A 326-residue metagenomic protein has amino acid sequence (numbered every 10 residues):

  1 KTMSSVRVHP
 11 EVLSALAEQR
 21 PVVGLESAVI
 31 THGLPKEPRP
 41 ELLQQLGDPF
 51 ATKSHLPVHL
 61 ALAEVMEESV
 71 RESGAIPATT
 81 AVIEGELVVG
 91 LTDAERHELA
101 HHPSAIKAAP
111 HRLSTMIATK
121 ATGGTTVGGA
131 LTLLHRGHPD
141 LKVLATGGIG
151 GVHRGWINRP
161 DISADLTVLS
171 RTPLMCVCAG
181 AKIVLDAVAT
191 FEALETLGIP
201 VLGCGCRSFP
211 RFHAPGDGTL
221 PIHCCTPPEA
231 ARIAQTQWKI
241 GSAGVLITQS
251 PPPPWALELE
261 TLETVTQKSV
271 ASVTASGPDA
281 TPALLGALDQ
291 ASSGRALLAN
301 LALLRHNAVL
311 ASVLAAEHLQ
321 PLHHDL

Functional and structural regions predicted by a protein language model:
T2-Q19: N- or domain-start disorder-to-order transition segments that initiate the globular core
A17-P21, L25, E72-P77, H111-L113 (+7 more regions): Short coil/turn connectors at secondary-structure junctions
S27, H32, P40, Q44-M116 (+1 more regions): Glycine-rich nucleotide/cofactor/substrate-binding loop typically near the N-terminus or early in the first domain
S27-I30, V82-G85, G148-G151, A179-K182 (+4 more regions): Short, ordered loop/turn segments at secondary-structure junctions
G90-P173: Divalent-metal (Mg2+/Mn2+/Ca2+)-assisted nucleotide/phosphate chemistry catalytic cores
G124-V127, W156-S170, M175-E195, T226-R232: Active-site glycine-rich loop that binds ribose-phosphate moieties when present
H213-W238: Anionic-ligand binding region
Q237, A243-H306: A C-terminal functional module that forms or caps the active site or interfaces directly with catalytic machinery
